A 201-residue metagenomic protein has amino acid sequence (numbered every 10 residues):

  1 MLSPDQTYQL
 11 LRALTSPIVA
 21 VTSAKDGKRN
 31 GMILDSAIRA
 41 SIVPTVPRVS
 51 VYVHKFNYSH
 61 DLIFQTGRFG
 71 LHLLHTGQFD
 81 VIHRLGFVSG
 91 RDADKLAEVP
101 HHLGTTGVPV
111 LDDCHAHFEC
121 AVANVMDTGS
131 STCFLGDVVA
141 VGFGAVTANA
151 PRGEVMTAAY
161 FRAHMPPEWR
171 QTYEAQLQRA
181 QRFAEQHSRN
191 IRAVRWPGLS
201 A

Functional and structural regions predicted by a protein language model:
M1-A201: Basic, polyanion-binding surface patches
